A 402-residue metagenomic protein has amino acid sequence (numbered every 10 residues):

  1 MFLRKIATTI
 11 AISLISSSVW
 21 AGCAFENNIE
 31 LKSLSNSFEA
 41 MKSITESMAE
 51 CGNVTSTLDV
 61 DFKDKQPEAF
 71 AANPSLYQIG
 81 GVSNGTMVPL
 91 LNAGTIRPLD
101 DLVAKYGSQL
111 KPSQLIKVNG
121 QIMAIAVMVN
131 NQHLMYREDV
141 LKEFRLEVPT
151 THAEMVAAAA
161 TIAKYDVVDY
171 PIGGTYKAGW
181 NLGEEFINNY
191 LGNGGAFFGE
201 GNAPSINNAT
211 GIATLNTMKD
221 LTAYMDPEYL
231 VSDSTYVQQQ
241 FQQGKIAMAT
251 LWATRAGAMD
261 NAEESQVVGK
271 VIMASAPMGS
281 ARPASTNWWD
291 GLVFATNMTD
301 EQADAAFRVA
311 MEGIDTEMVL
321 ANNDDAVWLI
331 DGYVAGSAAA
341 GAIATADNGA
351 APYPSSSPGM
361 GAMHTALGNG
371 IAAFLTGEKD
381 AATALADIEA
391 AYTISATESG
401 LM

Functional and structural regions predicted by a protein language model:
F2-A11, V19-T86, V148, S280 (+2 more regions): Conserved N-terminal structural module of periplasmic/extracytoplasmic solute-binding proteins
F25, M273-A274, A321-A373, T397-M402: Long, aromatic- and glycine/proline-rich binding clefts that accommodate carbohydrate-like moieties
E68, L76-Q78, Y106-L141, Y170 (+3 more regions): A structural signal for short loop-to-beta-strand junctions that line the ligand-binding cleft of periplasmic/secreted
N84-N131, E147, E185, K270-A274: Hinge/lid segment of periplasmic solute-binding proteins
R97-L110, P171-K177, N193-A213, N261-Q266 (+2 more regions): Short, solvent-exposed loop/beta-turn-alpha elements that line the ligand-binding surface or hinge of extracytoplasmic
I122, F144, A223, N261-D324: Extracytoplasmic/periplasmic substrate-recognition and gating elements
M123, Q132, V156-A203, I246: Extracytoplasmic/periplasmic solute-binding protein
A159-A160, G201-L230: Glycine-centered hinge/linker elements that transmit conformational signals in sensory and ligand-binding systems
